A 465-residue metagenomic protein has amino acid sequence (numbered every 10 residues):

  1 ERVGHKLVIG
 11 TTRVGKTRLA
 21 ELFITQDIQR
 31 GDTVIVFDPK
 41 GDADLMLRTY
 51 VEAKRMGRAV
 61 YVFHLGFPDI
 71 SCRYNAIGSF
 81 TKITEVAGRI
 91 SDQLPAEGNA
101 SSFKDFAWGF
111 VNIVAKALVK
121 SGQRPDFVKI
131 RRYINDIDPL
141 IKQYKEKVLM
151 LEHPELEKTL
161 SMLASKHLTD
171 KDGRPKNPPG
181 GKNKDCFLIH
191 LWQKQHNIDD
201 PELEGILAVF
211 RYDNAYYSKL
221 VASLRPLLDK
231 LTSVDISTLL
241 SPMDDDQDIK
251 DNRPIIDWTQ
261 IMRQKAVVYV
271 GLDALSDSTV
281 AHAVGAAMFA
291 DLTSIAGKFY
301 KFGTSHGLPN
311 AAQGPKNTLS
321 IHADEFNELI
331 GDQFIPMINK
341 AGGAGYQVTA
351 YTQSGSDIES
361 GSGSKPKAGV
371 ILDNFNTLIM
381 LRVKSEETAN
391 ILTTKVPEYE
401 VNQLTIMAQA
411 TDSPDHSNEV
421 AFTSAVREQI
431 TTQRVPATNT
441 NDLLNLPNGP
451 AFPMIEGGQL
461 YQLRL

Functional and structural regions predicted by a protein language model:
R2-G4, I9-Y346, N441-P447, A451-Q462: P-loop NTPase motor domains
T33-F37, A59-F63, Q347-T352, T377-R382 (+1 more regions): Short hydrophobic alpha-helical runs that function as membrane-insertion/retention elements
G66-P68, S354, K384-E386: Short, solvent-exposed coil/turn elements at secondary-structure transition points
E85, S91, G98-K116, W258-T259 (+2 more regions): P-loop NTPase motor core of the ASCE superfamily
A341-S362: Sensor-1/coupling segment of RecA-like P-loop NTPase cores
